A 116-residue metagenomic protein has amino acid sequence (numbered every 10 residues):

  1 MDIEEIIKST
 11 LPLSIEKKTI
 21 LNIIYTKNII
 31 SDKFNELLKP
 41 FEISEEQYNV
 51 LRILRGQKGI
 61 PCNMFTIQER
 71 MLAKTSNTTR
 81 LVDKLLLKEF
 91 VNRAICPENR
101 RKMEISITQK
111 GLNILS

Functional and structural regions predicted by a protein language model:
M1-F41: N-terminal leader segment of winged-helix/HTH proteins
N22, N49-I53, N113: Pre-recognition alpha-helix immediately N-terminal to the DNA-recognition helix within helix-turn-helix or winged-helix
I23, P97-S116: Basic, amphipathic "hinge/linker" alpha-helix immediately C-terminal to the N-terminal HTH DNA-binding motif
D32-K74: N-terminal helix-turn-helix DNA-binding core of bacterial DNA-binding proteins
S44, T75-T79, T108: Ser/Thr-centric signal marking residues that sit in or immediately flank functional binding/regulatory motifs
I60-M103: Canonical helix-turn-helix DNA-binding module
